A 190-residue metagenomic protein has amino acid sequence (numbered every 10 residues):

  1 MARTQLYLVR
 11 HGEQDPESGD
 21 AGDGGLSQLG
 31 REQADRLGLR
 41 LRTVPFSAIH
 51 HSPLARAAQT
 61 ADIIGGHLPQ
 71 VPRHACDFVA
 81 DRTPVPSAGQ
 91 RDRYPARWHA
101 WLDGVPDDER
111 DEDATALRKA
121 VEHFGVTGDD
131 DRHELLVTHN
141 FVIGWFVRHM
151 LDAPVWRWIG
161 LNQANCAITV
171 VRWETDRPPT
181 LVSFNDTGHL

Functional and structural regions predicted by a protein language model:
M1-R3, Q70, H74, D81-A96 (+2 more regions): Acidic, low-complexity terminal tails and accessory targeting/binding regions of phosphate-metabolizing enzymes
T4-I64, R110-R118: Loop-to-helix element that buttresses phosphate recognition and phosphoryl-transfer chemistry
L6, D130-F141: Generic beta-sheet signal
Q14, V142-I143: Short active-site segment of divalent metal-dependent hydrolases/proteases that encodes the spacing between
D35-P106: Phosphate-coordination/substrate-recognition cap region in phosphate-metabolizing enzymes
I63, W145, H149: Active-site signature of alpha/beta-hydrolase-fold catalytic machinery across serine- and Asp/Cys-nucleophile hydrolases
A100-D131: Internal catalytic-core helix/loop-beta-alpha segment that presents or stabilizes conserved functional determinants
